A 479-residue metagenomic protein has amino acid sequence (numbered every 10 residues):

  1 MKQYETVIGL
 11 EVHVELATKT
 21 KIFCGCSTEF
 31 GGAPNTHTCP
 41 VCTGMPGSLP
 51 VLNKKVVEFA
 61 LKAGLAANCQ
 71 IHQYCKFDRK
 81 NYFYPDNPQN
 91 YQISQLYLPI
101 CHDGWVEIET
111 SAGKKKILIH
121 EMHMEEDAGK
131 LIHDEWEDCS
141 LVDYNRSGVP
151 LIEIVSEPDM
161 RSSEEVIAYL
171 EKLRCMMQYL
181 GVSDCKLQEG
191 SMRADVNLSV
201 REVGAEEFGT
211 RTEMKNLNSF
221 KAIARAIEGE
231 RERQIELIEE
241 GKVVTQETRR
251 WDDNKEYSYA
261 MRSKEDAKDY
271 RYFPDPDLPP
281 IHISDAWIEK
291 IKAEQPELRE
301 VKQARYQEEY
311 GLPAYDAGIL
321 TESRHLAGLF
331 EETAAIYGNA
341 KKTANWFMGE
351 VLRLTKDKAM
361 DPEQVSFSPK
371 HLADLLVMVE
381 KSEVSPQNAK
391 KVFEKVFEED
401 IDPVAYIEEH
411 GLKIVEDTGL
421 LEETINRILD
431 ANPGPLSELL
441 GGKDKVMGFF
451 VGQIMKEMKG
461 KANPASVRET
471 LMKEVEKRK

Functional and structural regions predicted by a protein language model:
M1-E297, E308, A314, A335-N339 (+2 more regions): Basic, nucleic-acid-interacting segments
K2, G311, A334-T343, E383-V384 (+1 more regions): Structural motif
A17, N197, R201, E232 (+8 more regions): Amphipathic alpha-helical core segments of compact helical bundles
G190-E202, Q307-L329, A340-D357, K370-L372 (+2 more regions): Core structural elements
W287-E294, V301, E331-G338, L372-V384: Extended, non-catalytic structural segments that build the interaction scaffolds of large macromolecular assemblies
I336-Y337, T343, V351-S366, D374-V379 (+1 more regions): M16/insulysin-pitrilysin zinc metalloprotease superfamily fold
P362-A373, E383-K456: Strongly charged, low-complexity linkers/loops
D444-K479: Short, amphipathic C-terminal "tail helix"
